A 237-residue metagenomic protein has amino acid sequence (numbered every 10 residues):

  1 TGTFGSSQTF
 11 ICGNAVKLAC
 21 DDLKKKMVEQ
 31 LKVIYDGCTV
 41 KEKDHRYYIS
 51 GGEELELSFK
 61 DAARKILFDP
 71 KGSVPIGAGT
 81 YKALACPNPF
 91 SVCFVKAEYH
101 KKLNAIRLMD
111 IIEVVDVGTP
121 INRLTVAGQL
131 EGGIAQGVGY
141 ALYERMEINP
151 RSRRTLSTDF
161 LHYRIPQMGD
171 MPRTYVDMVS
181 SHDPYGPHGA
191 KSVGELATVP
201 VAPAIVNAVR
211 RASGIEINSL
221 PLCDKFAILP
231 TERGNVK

Functional and structural regions predicted by a protein language model:
T1-K237: C-terminal catalytic domains of large/alpha subunits in multi-subunit enzymes
